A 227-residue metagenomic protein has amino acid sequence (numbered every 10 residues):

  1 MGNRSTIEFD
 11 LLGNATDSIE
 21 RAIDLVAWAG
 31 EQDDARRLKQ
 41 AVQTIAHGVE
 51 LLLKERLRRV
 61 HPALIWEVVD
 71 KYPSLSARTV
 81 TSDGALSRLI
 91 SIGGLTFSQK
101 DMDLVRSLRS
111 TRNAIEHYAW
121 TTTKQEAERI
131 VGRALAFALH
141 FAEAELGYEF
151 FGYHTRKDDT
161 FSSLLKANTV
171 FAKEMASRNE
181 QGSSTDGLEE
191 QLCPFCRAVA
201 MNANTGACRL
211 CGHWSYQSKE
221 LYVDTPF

Functional and structural regions predicted by a protein language model:
M1-V42, Y153-Q191, G206, H213: Charged alpha-helical initiation segments
G13, R36, G94-Y153: Charge-enriched, short contiguous segments at helix-coil
E31-K39, A63-E67, K124-Q125: Short, surface-exposed loop/turn segments at secondary-structure junctions
L38-R59: Short, hydrophobic, well-ordered secondary-structure elements
L53, L57-V105: Flexible secondary-structure boundary motifs
R58-I65, Q125, A144-R178, D224-T225: Long amphipathic alpha-helical segments
E190-N202: Short Cys/His-rich zinc-binding micro-motifs
A200, C211-Y222: Short Cys/His-rich micro-motifs in 6-15 aa windows
